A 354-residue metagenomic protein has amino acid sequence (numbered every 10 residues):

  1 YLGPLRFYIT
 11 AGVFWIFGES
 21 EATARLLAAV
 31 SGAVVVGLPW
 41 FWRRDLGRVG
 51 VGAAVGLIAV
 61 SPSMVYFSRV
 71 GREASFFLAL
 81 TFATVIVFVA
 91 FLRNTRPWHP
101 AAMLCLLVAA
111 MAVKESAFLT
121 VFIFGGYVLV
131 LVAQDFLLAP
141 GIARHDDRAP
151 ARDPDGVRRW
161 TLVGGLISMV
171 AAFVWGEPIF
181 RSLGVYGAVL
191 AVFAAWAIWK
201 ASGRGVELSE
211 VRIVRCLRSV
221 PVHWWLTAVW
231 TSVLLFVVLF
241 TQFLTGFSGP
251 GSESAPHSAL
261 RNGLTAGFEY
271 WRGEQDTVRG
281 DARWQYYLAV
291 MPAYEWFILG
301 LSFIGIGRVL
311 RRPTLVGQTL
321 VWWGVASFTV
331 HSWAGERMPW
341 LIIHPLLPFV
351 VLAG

Functional and structural regions predicted by a protein language model:
P4-Y8, F17-G37, F67, G71 (+1 more regions): Loop-to-helix entry region of an early transmembrane alpha helix in multi-pass inner-membrane enzymes
Y8, I16, F91, C105 (+5 more regions): Transmembrane-lumen/periplasm boundary regions of multi-pass, lipid-linked membrane glycan transferases
L26-R48, A83, V87: Transmembrane-helix motifs of polytopic, lipid-linked glycan transferases
G32-V35, I58, E73, F77-V85 (+4 more regions): Hydrophobic core segments of transmembrane alpha-helices in multi-pass, intramembrane catalytic enzymes
L38, Y66, F76-N94, A102-L107 (+4 more regions): Specific aromatic-rich, kink-prone transmembrane helix
P39-V60, R93, A102, Q318 (+1 more regions): Transmembrane-helix signature of polytopic, membrane-embedded enzymes that assemble or transfer cell-envelope glycans
S63, R69-F76, S116, M338: Short acidic/glycine- and proline-prone juxtamembrane loop motifs at membrane-interface regions of multi-pass membrane
S68, Y287-S302, M338-G354: Hydrophobic/aromatic-rich transmembrane helices and adjacent perimembrane loops
